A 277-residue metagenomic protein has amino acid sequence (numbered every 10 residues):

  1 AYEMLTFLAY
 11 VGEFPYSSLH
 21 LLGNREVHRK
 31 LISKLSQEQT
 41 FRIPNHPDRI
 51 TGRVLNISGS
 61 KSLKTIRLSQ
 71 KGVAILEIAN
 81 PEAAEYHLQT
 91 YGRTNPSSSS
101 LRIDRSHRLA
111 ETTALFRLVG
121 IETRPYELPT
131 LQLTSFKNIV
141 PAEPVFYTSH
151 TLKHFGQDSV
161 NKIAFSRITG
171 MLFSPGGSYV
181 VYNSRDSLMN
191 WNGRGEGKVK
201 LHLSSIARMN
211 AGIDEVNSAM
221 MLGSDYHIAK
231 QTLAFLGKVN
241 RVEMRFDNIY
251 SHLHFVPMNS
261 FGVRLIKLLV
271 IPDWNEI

Functional and structural regions predicted by a protein language model:
A1-P96: Nuclease-adjacent, charged terminal/linker segments that flank catalytic cores
L88, I103-I277: Electrostatic, structured charged patches in enzyme active sites and in nucleic-acid/phosphate-binding
S97-I103: Charged, compositionally biased non-catalytic regions
